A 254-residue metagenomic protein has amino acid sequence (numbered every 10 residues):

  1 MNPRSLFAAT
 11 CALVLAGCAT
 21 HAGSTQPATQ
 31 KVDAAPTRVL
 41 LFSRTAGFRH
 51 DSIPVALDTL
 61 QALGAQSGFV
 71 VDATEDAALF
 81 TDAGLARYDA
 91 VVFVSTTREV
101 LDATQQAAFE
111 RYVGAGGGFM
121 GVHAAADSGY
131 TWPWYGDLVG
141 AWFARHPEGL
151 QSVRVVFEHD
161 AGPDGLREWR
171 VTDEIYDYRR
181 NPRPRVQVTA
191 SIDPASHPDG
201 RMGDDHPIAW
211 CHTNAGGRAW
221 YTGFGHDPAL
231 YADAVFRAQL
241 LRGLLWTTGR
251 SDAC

Functional and structural regions predicted by a protein language model:
M1-A8: Bacterial N-terminal signal peptides that target proteins for export
A16-G17: C-terminal motif of bacterial Sec signal peptides marking the signal peptidase cleavage site
H21-T29: Ser/Thr-rich, Pro/Gly/Ala-heavy low-complexity intrinsically disordered linkers and tails of secreted extracellular
Q30-D33, R38-F42, F48-S128: Helical hinge/lid and interdomain linker segments adjacent to catalytic or ligand-binding clefts that mediate domain
V32-T37, S43, P54, A62-F69 (+3 more regions): Extracellular ligand-binding/catalytic regions of CAZymes and related secreted enzymes and adhesion modules
E99-G165: A glycine-rich, often tryptophan-bearing local segment used as a flexible ligand/cofactor-contacting loop or short
Y135-W142, D177-V186, G225, V235-R250: Oxidoreductase and adenylate-handling cofactor-binding alpha/beta cores
A141, R145-G216: Catalytic beta-strand/loop cores that center a nucleophilic Ser/Cys/Thr and support acyl-enzyme chemistry
